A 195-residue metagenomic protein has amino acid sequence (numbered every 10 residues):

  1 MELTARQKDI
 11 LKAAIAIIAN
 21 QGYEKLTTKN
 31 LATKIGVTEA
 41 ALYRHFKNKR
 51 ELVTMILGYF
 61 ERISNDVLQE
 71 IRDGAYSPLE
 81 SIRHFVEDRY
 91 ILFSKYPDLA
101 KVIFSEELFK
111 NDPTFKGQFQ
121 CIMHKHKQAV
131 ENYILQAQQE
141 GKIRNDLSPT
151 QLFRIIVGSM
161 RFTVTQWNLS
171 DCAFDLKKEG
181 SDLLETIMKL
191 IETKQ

Functional and structural regions predicted by a protein language model:
M1-A5, Q195: N-terminal intrinsically disordered/low-complexity leader segments
R6-D9, I17-E51, M55: Helix-turn-helix
A13-I17, L92, S159: Short amphipathic alpha-helical elements of helix-turn-helix/winged-helix folds
M55, E70-D98, P149-I156, K177: Hydrophobic alpha-helical connector segments
R62-N65, Q69, K95, P113-E140 (+4 more regions): Amphipathic alpha-helical packing segments from all-alpha helical-bundle domains
S94-T114: Amphipathic alpha-helical segments used for helix-helix packing
A100-F104, Q138-E185, K194-Q195: Hydrophobic/aromatic-rich alpha-helical bundle segments in the mid-to-C-terminal region
